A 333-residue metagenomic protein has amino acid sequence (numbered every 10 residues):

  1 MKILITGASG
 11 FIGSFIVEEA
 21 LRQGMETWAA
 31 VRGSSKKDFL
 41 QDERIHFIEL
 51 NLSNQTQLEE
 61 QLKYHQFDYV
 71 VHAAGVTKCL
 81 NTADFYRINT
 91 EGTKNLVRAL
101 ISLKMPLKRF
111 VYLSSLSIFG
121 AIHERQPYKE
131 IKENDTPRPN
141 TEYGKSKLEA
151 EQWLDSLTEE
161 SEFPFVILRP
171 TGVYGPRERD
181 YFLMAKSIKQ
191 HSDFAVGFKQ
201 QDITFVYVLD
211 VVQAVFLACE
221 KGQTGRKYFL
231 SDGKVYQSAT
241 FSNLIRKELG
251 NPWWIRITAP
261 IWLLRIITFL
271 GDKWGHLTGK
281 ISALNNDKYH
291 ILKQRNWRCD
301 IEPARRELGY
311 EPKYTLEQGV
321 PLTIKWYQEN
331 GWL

Functional and structural regions predicted by a protein language model:
I3-Q23: N-terminal Rossmann NAD(P)H-binding glycine-rich loop of SDR-like oxidoreductase domains
H46-E91, L116, G120-A121: NAD(P)H-binding glycine-rich loop region in Rossmannoid oxidoreductase-like domains and their noncatalytic homologs
K94-E142: Conserved Rossmann-fold NAD(P)-dependent oxidoreductase catalytic core, especially the SDR/UDP-sugar
T136, K186-V206, D210, A214 (+3 more regions): A conserved pocket-lining segment of Rossmann-fold NAD(P)-dependent short-chain dehydrogenase/reductase
R138-V166: Active-site Tyr-X1-5-Lys
L148, S161-F163, Y174-L183, L209 (+3 more regions): Glycine/proline-rich active-site loop of Rossmann-fold NAD(P)-dependent oxidoreductases
A218-A283, E317, P321-L322: Mid/C-terminal beta-alpha module of Rossmann-like enzyme folds, strongest in SDR-family dehydrogenases/epimerases
C299-E307, E311-L333: Amphipathic terminal alpha-helices
